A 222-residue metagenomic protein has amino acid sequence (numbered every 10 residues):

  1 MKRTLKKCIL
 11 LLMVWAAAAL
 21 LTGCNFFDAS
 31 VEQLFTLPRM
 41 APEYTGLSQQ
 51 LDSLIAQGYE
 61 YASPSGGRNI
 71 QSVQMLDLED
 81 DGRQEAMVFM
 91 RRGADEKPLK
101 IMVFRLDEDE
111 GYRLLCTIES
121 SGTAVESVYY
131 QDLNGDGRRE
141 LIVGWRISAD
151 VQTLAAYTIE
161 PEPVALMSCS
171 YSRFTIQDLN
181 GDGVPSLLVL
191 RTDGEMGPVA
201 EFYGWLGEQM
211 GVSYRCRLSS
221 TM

Functional and structural regions predicted by a protein language model:
M1-L34, A86: Gram-positive cell-envelope targeting signals
C24-M222: Beta-propeller-forming repeat regions
